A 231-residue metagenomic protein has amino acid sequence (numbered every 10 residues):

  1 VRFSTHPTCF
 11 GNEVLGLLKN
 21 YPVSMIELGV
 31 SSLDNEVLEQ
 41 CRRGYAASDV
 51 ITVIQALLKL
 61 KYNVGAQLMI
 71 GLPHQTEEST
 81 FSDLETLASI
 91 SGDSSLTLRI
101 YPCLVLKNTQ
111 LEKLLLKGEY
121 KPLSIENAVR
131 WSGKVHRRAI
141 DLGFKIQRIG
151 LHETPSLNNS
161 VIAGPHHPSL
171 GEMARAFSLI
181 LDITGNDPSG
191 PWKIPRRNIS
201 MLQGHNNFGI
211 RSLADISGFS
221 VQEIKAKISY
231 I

Functional and structural regions predicted by a protein language model:
V1-K61, G65, M69-I100, K107-E126: Conserved non-cysteine loop/helix-boundary elements of the Radical SAM core domain that shape
H6-T8, C103, R197, I224: Generic structural motif
V30, P102, I194-R196: Short secondary-structure boundary segments
Y101-C103, L151-H152: Histidine- and/or cysteine-centered catalytic micro-motif in compact active-site loops
Q110, K117-I231: Auxiliary Fe-S-binding modules of radical SAM enzymes
